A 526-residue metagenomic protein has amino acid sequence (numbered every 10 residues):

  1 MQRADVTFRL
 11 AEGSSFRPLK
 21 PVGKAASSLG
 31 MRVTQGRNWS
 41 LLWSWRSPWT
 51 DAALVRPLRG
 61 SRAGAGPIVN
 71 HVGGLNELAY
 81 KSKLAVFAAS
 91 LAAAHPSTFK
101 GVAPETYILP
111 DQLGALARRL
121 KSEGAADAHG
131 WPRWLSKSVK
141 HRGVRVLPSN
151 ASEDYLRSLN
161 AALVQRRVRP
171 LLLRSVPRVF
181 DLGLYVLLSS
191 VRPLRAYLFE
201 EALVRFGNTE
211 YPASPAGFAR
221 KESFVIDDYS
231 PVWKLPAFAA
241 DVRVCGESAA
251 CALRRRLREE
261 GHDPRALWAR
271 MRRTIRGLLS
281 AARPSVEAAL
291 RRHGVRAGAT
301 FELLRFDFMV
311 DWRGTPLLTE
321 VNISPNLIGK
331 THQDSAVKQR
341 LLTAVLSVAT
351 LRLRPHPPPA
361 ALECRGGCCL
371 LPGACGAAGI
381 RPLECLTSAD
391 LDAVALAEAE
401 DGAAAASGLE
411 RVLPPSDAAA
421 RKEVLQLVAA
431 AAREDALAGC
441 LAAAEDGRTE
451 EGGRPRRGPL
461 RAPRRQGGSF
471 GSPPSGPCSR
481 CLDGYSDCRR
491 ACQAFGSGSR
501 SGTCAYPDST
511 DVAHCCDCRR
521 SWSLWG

Functional and structural regions predicted by a protein language model:
M1-V6, A53-I68, W134-V139, C245-E259 (+1 more regions): Surface-exposed beta-strand-to-loop junctions that form interaction patches on eukaryotic regulatory domains
T7-P132, S138-R142, L147-Y155, P170 (+6 more regions): Conserved N-proximal alpha/beta basic substrate-recognition cap immediately N-terminal to, or forming the N-lobe
S28-L29, V72-L78, L91, L109-P110 (+21 more regions): Generic recognition of well-structured, leucine-rich alpha-helical segments and adjacent helix-turn regions within
K81, K137, G183-L184, N322: Short, cationic motifs built from Arg/Lys/His that form the positively charged side of catalytic pockets
A115, A128-W131, V139-L317, S335-R365 (+3 more regions): Catalytic core of tubulin tyrosine ligase-like
V310-G526: C-terminal active-site "lid" helix and adjoining low-complexity regulatory extension at the edge of ATP-using catalytic
